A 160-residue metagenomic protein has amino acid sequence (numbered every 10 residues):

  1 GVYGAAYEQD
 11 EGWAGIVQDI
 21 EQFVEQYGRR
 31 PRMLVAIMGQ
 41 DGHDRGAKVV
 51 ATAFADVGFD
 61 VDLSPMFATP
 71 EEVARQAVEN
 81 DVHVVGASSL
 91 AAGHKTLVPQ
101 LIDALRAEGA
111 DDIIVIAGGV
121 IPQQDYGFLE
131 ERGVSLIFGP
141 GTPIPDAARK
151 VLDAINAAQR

Functional and structural regions predicted by a protein language model:
G1-R160: Domain-level signal for soluble alpha/beta catalytic cores
